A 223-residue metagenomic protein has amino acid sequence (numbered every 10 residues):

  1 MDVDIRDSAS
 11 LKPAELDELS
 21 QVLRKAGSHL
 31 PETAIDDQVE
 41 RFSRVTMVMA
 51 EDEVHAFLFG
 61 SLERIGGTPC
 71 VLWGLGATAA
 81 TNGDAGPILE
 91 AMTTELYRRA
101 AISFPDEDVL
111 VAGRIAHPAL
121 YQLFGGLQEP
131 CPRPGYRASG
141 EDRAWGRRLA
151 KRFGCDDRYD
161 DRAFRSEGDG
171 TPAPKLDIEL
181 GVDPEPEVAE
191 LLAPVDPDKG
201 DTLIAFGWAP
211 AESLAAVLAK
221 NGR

Functional and structural regions predicted by a protein language model:
M1-L11, A34-E40, A101-R223: Terminal substrate-recognition subdomain of acyl/acetyltransferases
V3-T81, A100, R114: A conserved beta-strand-loop-helix scaffold within acyl/acetyltransferase catalytic domains
V22, A77, A91-L96, E129-P134 (+1 more regions): Short, low-complexity, polar/charged sequence segments that are solvent-exposed and flexible
L23-G27, A50-H55, I88-T93, L180-E187: A short linear-motif detector with a strong N-terminal bias
F59-L72, I88, G135-G146, L191: Short, surface-exposed, charge-dense and proline/glycine-enriched linear segments
T68, G83, Y121-L123: Short acidic, gly/pro-rich beta-turn/loop elements at beta-sheet edges and active-site/ligand-binding grooves
W73-L75, I88-E90, S103-P105: Short, charged/polar low-complexity linear motifs in solvent-exposed/disordered segments
G83-A100: Conserved acetyl-CoA-binding loop-helix of GNAT-fold acetyltransferases
